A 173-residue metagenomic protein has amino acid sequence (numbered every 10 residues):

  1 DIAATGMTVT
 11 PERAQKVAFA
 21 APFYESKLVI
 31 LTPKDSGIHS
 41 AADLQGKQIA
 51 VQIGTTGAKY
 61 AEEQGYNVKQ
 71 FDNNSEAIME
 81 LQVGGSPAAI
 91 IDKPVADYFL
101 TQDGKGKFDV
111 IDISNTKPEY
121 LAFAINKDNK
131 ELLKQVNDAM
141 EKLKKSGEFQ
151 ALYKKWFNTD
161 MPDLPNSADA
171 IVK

Functional and structural regions predicted by a protein language model:
D1-D43, S114: Acidic, polar ligand-binding/catalytic clefts
D1-I2, K16-A18, A42-D43, E63 (+2 more regions): Short helices/loops that flank or line small-molecule/ion binding pockets
I2-T10, P33-K34, Q52-T56, N73-N74 (+3 more regions): Beta->alpha turn/N-cap motifs
Y24-T32, K93, D97, T101-N137 (+1 more regions): Periplasmic-binding protein-like
K34-A42, K69, D128-K134: Short helix-loop capping/hinge motifs at secondary-structure junctions, enriched in acidic/polar residues
S36, I53-T55, K69-V83, K117: Short helix-initiation/N-cap motifs at beta->coil->alpha
Q48, I53-T55, Y120-D160: Extended ligand-binding regions for polar small-molecule ligands
